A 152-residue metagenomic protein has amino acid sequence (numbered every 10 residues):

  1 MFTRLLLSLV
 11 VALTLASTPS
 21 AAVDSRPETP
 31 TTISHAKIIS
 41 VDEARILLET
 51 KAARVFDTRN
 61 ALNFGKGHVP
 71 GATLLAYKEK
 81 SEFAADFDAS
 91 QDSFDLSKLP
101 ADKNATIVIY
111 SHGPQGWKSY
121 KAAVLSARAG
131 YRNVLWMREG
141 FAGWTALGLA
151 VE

Functional and structural regions predicted by a protein language model:
F2-K66, E152: Flexible, polar/low-complexity N-terminal or interdomain linker segments that lie immediately upstream of folded
E28-H35, S81-A85, I109-P114, Y131: Second-shell loop/turn segments in exported
K37, E43-A105: Positively charged, proline/Ser/Thr-rich regional signature most characteristic of the Rhodanese/CDC25-like
E49, V69, A127-Y131, T145-L149: Sec-exported extracytoplasmic/periplasmic mature domains
N60-F64, E79-E82, G113-W117, G140-W144: Solvent-exposed loop/turn segments at secondary-structure junctions within structured extracellular/periplasmic domains
D88-A89, G148-E152: Short low-complexity, flexible loop/linker segments enriched in glycine and/or proline with clustered acidic
Q91-A142: Catalytic cysteine-centered active loop of the rhodanese-like fold, especially the PTP/DSP P-loop
